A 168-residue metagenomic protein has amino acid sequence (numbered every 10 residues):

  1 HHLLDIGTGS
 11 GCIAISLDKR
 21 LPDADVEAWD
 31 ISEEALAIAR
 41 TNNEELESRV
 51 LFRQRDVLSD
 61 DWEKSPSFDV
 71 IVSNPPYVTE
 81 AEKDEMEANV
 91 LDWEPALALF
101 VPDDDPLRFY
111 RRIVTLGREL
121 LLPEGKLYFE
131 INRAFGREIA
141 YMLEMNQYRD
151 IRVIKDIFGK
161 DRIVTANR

Functional and structural regions predicted by a protein language model:
H1-E85: Conserved SAM/SAH cofactor-binding pocket of Class I
L17, V90, I113, G117: Class I S-adenosylmethionine-dependent transferase superfamily signal
E45, M86-V90, M145-N146: Glycine-rich, phosphate-binding/catalytic loops in enzymes
L51-R53, L97, R152: Structural signal for short hydrophobic segments within the conserved structured cores of catalytic domains across
Y77, N167-R168: C-terminal beta-strand of the catalytic ATP-binding
Y77-R108: Mobile active-site "lid"/loop adjacent to the S-adenosyl-L-methionine
D103-N167: Conserved Class I SAM-dependent methyltransferase catalytic core
